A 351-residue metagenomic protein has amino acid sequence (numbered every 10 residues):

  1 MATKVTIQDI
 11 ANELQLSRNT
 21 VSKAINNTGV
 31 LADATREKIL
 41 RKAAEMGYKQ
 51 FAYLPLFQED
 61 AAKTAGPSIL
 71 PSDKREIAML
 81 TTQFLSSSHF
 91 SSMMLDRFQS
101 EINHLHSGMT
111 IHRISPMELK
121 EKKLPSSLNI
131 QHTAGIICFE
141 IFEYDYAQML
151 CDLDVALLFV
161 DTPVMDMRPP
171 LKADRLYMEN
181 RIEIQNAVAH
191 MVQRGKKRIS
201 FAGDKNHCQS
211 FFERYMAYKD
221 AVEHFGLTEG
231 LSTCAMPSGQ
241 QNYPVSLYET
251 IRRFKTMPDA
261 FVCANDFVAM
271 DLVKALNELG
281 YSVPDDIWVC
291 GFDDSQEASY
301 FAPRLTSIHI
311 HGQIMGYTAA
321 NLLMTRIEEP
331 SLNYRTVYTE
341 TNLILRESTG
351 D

Functional and structural regions predicted by a protein language model:
M1-A65: N-terminal helix-turn-helix DNA-binding module of bacterial transcription factors
A2, Y48-L124, H132: Amphipathic helical "hinge" segments at domain boundaries
H89-L105, E183-N186, Q209-E229, D271 (+2 more regions): Short, solvent-exposed amphipathic alpha-helices that sit in or adjacent to ligand/effector-binding or catalytic
I102-S115, F201, K219-N242: Short beta-strand elements in bilobed, periplasmic/extracellular small-molecule ligand-binding domains
F139-E183, F267, D293-L305: Flexible loop/hinge segments that line or gate small-molecule binding clefts
D174-A202, Q241-E249, A269, I310-E328: Hydrophobic alpha-helical segments within soluble ligand-binding/sensing domains
Q185-L227, R335-G350: An alpha-beta-alpha
Y248-D351: Flexible loop/turn connectors
